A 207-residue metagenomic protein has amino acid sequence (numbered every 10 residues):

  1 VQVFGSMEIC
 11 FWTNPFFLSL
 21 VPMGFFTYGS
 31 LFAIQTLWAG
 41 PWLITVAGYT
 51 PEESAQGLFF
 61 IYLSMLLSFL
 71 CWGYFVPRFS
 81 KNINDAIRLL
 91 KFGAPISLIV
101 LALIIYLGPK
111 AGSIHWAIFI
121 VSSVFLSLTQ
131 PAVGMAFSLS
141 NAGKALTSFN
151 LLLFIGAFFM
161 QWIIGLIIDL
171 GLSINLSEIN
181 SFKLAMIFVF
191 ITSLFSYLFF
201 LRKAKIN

Functional and structural regions predicted by a protein language model:
V1-I9, N207: Flexible cytoplasmic inter-helical loops of multi-pass small-molecule transporters
N14-G73, A157-G165: Extracytoplasmic gate region of multi-pass secondary transporters
S64-S68, S122, L152, G156 (+1 more regions): MFS transmembrane alpha-helix packing/gate-lining sites
F69-N84, I168-D169: Helix-to-loop junctions at the C-terminal end of transmembrane segments in multipass secondary transporters
N84-T129: C-terminal transmembrane helical hairpin of 12-TM major facilitator-type secondary transporters
I105-L107, L184-N207: Multi-pass alpha-helical transporter architecture, strongest for 12-TM Major Facilitator/SLC carriers used
F137-S173: A late C-terminal transmembrane helix in Major Facilitator Superfamily
L166-I191: A membrane-interface helix-boundary motif in multi-pass transporters
